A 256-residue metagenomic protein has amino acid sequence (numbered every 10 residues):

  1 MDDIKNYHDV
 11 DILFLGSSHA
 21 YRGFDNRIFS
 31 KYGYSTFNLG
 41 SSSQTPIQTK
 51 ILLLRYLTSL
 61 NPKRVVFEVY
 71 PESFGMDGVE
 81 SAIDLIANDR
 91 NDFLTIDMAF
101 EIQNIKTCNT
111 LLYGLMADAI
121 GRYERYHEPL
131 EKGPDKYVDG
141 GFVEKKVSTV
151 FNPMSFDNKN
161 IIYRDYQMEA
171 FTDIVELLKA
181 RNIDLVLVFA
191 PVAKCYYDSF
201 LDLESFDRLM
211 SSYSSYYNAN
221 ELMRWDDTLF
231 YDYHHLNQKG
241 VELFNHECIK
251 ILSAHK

Functional and structural regions predicted by a protein language model:
M1-D9: Alpha-helical transmembrane signal-anchor/signal-peptide segments
I12-G16, L236: Short hydrophobic beta-strand that contains or immediately precedes a catalytic carboxylate
L15, H19-E101: Membrane-embedded segments
G40, F189, N218-N220: Residue-level recognition of beta-strand->loop/alpha-helix junctions
S43-I47, Y163-Q167, A193-D202: Acidic-and-aromatic substrate-binding clefts and catalytic sites of carbohydrate-active enzymes
Q48-I51, F93, L111, Y166 (+5 more regions): Extracytoplasmic/secreted proteins, especially bacterial periplasmic and envelope-associated proteins
I83-L177, R181: Secreted/periplasmic serine-hydrolase-like ester/acetyl group-modifying domain
L201-K256: C-terminal regions of proteins
